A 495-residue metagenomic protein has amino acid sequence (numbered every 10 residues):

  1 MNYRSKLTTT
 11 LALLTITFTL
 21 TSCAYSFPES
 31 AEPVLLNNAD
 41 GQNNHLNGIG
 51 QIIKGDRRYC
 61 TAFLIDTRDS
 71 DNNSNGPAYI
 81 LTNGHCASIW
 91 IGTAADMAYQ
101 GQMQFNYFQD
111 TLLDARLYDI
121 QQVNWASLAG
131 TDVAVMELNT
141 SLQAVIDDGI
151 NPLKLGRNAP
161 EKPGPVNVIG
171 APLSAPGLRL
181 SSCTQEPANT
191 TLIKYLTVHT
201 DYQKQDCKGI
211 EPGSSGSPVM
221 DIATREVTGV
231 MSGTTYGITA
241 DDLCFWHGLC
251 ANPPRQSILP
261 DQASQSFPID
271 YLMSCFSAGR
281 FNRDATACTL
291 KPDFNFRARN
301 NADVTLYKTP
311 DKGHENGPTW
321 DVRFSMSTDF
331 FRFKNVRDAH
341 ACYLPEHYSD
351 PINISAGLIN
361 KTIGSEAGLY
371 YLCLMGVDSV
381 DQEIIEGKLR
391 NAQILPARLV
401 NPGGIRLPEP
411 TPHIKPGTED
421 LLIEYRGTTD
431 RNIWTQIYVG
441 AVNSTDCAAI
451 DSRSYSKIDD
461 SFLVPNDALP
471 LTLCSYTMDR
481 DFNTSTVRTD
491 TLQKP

Functional and structural regions predicted by a protein language model:
N2-L11: Bacterial N-terminal signal peptides that target proteins for export
T10-T19: Bacterial N-terminal signal peptides
C23-N75, S274-D293: Protease-domain processing segments flanking chymotrypsin-fold serine proteases, especially trypsin-like
A24, Y59-T61, H85-A87, S182-P187 (+8 more regions): Sequence contexts marking disulfide-bonded cysteines in secreted/extracellular proteins
E29-A31, N44-Y59, T67-R68, N73-P77 (+1 more regions): Serine endopeptidase catalytic core focused on the charge-relay Asp
L46-I53, R58-C60, S141-N151, A175-F267: Active-site region of chymotrypsin-like
N252-D303: A recurrent domain-boundary module in secreted/ectodomain proteins
F281-P495: Low-complexity, disordered linker/stalk regions enriched in Pro/Thr/Ser/Gly
